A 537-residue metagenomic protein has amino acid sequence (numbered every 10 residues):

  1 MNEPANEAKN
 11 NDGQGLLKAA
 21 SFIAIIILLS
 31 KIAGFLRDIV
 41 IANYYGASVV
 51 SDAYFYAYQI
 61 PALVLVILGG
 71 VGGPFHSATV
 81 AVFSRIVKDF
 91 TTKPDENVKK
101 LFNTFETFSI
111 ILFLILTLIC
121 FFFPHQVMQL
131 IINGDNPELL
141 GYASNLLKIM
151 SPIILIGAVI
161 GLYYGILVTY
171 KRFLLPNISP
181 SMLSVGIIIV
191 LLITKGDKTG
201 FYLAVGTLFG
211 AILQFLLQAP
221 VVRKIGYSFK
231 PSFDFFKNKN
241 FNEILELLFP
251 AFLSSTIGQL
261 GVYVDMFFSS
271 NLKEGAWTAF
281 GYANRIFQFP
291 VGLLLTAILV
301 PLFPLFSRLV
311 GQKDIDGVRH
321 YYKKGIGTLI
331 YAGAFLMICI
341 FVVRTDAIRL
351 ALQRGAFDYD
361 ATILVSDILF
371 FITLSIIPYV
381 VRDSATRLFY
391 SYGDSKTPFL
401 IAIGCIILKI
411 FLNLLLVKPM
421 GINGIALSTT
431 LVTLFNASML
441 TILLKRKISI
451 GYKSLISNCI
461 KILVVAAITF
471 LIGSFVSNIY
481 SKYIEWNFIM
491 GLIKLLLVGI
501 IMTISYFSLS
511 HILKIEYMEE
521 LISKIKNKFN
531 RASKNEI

Functional and structural regions predicted by a protein language model:
M1-L16, F201, A219-G258, D316 (+1 more regions): Interhelical loop/hinge segments that connect adjacent transmembrane helices in multipass membrane
M1-L36, T104, T169, D234-A251 (+1 more regions): N-terminal membrane topogenesis motif
N2-P4, F475-I537: Membrane-proximal transmembrane or re-entrant/amphipathic helices at the cytosolic face
A19-A42, G210, Q214, Q218-V222 (+4 more regions): Transmembrane helical elements of multi-pass membrane transporters/channels
V71-T91, T296-D314, A385-T386: Helix-loop junctions and terminal segments of transmembrane helices in multi-pass membrane transport/translocation
L116-P137, I338-D358, F475-I479, E519: Short membrane-interface helical motifs at transmembrane helix boundaries in multi-pass membrane transporters
N136-I160, I189, F357-A385, L496-L497: Alpha-helical transmembrane segments of multi-pass membrane proteins
L174, M182-P220, K396, C405-S438 (+2 more regions): Membrane-interface helix-loop junctions in multi-pass transport and translocation proteins
